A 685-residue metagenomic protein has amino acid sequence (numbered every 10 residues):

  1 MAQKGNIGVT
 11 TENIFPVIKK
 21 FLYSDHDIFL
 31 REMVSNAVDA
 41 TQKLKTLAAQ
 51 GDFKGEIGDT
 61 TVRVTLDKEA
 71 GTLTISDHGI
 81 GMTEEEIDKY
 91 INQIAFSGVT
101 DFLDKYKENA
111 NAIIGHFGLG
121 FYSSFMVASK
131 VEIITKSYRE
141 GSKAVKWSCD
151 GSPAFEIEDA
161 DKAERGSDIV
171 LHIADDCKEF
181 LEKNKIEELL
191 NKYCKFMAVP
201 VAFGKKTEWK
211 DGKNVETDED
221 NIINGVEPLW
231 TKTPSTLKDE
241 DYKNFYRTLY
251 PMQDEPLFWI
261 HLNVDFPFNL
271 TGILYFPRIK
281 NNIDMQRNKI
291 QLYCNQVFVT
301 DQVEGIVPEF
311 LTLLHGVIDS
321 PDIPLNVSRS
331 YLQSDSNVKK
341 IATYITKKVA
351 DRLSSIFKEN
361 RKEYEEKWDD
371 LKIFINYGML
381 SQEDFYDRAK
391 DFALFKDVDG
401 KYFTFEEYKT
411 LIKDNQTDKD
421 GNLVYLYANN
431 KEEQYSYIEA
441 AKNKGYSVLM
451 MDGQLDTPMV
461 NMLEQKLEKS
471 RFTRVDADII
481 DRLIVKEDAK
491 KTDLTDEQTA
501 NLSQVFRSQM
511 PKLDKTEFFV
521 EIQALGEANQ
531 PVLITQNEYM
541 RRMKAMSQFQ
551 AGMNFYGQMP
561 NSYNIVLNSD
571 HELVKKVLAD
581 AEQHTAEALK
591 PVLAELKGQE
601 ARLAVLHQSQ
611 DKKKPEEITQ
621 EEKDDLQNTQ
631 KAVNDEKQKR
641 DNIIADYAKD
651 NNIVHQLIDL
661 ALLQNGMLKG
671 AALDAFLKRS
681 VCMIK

Functional and structural regions predicted by a protein language model:
M1-F180, E188, K195, K590-E595 (+2 more regions): GHKL (Bergerat-fold) ATPase N-terminal catalytic module, capturing the glycine-rich phosphate-binding loop and acidic
I113, V131-A154, A174-K178, N184-K685: GHKL/Bergerat-fold ATPase module in large chromosome/replication-associated machines
